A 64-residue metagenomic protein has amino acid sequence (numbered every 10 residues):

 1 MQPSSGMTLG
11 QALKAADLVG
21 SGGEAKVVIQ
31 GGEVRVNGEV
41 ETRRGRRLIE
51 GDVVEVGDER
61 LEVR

Functional and structural regions predicted by a protein language model:
M1-P3: Short amphipathic
S5-R47: A basic, amphipathic helix-loop patch mediating RNA/tRNA/ribosome contacts
D58-V63: Short, charged beta-turn/beta-strand-edge "cap" motif at the junction between a beta-strand and an adjacent loop
